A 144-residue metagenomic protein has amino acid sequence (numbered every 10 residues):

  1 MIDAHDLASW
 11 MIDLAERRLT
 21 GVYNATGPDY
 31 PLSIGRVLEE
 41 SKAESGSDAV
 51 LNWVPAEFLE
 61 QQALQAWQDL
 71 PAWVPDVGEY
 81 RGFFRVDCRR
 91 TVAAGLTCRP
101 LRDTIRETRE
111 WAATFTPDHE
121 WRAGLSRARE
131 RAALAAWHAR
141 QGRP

Functional and structural regions predicted by a protein language model:
M1-L7, P100: A conserved structural motif in NAD(P)-dependent oxidoreductases
D13-E79, D87-R89, R106-R109, T116-P144: Mid/C-terminal beta-alpha module of Rossmann-like enzyme folds, strongest in SDR-family dehydrogenases/epimerases
V92-L96: Short, well-ordered beta-strand elements within core beta-sheets of diverse protein domains
T97, L101-D103, W111-T116: Acyl-CoA thioester-binding alpha/beta core of soluble enzymes
